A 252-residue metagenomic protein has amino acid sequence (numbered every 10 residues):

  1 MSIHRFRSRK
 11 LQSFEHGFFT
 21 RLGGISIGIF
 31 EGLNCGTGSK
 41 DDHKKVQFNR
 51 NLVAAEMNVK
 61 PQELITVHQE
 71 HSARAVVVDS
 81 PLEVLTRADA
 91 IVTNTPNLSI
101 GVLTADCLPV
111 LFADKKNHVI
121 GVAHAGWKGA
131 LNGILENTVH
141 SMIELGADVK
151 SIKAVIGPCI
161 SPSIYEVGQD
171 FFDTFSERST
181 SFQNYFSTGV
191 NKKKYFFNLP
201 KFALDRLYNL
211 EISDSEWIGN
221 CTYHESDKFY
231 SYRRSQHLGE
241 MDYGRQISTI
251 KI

Functional and structural regions predicted by a protein language model:
M1-I252: Active-site microenvironment for binding and transforming phosphate-containing groups
